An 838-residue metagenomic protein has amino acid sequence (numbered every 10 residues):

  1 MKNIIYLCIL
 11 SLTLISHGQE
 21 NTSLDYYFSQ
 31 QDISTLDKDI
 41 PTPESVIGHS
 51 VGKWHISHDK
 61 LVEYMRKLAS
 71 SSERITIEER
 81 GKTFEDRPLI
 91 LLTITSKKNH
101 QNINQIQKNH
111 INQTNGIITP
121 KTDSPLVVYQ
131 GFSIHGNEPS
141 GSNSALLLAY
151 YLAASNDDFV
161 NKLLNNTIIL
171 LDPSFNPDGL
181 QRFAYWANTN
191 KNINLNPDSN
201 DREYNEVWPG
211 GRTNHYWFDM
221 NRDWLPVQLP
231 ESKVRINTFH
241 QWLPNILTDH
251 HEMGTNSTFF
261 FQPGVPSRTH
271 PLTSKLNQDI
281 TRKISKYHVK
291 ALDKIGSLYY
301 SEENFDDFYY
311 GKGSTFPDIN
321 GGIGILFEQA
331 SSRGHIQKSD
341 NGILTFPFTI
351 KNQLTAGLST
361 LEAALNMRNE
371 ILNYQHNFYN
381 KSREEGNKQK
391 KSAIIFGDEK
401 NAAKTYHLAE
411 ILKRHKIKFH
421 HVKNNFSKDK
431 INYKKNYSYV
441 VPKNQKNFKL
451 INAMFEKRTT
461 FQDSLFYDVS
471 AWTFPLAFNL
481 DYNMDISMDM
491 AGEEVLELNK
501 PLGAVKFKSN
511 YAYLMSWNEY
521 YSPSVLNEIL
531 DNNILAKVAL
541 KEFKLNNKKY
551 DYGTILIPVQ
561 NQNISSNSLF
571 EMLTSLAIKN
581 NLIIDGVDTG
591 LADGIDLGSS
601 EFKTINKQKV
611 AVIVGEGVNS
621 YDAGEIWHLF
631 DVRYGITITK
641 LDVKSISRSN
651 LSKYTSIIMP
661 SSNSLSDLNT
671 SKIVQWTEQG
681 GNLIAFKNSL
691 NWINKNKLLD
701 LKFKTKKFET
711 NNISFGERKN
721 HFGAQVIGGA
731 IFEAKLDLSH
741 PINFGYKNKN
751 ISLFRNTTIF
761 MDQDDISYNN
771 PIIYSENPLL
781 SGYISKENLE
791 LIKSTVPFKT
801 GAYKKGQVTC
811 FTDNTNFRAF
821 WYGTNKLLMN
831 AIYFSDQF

Functional and structural regions predicted by a protein language model:
M1-S23: Bacterial Sec-dependent N-terminal signal peptides
Q19-P139, L146-A154, D158-T167, Y216 (+7 more regions): Intrinsic-disorder/low-complexity accessory segments
Q130-F132, D172-S174, L247-H250, F686: Active-site neighborhood of phospho(di)ester-bond hydrolases with catalytic His/Asp-centered motifs
A149, N166-N194: Carboxylate/His-rich catalytic cores and anion/metal-binding grooves
P173-P177, A187, H250-T258, S689-L690: Short, solvent-exposed turn/loop segments enriched in Gly/Ser/Thr/Pro and often Arg
D198-F218: Aromatic- and acidic-residue-enriched carbohydrate-binding clefts of CAZyme catalytic domains
F239-M253: Proline-aspartate-enriched helix->loop->beta-strand connector
